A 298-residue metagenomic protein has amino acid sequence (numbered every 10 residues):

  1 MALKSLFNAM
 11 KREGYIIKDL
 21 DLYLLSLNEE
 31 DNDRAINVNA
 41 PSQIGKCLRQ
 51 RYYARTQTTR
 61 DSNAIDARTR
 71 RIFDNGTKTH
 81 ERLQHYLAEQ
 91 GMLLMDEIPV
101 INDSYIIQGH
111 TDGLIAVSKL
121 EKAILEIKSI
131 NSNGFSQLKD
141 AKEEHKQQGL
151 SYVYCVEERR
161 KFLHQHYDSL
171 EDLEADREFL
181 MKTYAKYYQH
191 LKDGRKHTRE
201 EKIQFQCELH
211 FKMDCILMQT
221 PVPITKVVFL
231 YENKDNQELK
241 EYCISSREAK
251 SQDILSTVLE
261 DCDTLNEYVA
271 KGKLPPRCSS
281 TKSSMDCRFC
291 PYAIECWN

Functional and structural regions predicted by a protein language model:
M1-I124, N131-E143, S169-L173, Y188 (+3 more regions): Metal-dependent nuclease catalytic cores that hydrolyze phosphodiester bonds in DNA/RNA, characterized by
S5, K142, E158-N298: Metal-dependent nuclease catalytic regions and adjoining charged, substrate-binding loops involved in nucleic-acid end
C47, Y152, C290: A residue-level signal for conserved active-site and pocket-lining positions in enzyme catalytic cores
K78, R82, Q147-C155: Short amphipathic alpha-helical face segments that pack within enzyme cores and frequently flank/anchor catalytic
Y86-Q90, C155-F162: Active-site catalytic microenvironments for nucleophilic, acid-base chemistry
I106-G109, E144-Q147, S151, D253 (+1 more regions): Residues forming well-ordered secondary-structure scaffolds
I127-S129, Y231: Residue-level recognition of conserved beta-strand positions in structured domain cores
